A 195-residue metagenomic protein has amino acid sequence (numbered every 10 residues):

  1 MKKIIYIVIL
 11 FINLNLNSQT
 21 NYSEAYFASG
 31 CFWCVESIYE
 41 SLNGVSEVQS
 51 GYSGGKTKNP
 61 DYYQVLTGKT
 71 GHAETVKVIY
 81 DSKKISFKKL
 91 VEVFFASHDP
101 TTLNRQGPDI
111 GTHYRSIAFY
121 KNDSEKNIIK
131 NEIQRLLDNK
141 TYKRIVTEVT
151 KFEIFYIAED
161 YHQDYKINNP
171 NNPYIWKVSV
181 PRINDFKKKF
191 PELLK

Functional and structural regions predicted by a protein language model:
M1-N21: Bacterial Sec-dependent N-terminal signal peptides
L16-K195: Flexible coil/turn and secondary-structure edge motifs
